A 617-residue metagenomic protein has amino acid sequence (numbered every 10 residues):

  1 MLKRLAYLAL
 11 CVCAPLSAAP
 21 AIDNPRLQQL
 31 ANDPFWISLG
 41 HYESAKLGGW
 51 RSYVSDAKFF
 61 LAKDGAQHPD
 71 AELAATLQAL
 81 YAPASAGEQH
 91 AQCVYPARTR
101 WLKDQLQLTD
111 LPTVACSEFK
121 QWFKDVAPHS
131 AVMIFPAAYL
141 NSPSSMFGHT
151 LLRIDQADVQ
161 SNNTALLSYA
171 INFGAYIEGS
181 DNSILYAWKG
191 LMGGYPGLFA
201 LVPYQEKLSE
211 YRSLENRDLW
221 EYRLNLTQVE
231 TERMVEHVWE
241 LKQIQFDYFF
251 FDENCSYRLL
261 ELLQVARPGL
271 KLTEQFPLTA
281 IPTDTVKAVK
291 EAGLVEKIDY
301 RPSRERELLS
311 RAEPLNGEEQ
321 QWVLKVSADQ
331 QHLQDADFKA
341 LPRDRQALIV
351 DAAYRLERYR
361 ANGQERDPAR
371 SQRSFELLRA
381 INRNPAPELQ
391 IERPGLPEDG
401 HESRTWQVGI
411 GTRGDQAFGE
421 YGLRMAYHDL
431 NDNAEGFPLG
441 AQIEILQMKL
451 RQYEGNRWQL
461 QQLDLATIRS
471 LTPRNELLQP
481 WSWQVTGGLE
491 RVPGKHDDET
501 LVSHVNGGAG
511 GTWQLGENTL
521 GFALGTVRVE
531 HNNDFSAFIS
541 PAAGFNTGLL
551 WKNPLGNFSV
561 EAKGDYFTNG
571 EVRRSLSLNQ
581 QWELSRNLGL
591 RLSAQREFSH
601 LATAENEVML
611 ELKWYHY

Functional and structural regions predicted by a protein language model:
G49-A127: Low-complexity, highly charged intrinsically disordered N-terminal segments that act as targeting/localization
A127-L214, L423, Q452-Q459, L601-E605: Glycine-rich catalytic cores of cysteine/serine-nucleophile enzymes that process amide/ester linkages in cell-envelope
Y204-T279, E530-N533, W614: Active-site nucleophile-His-acid catalytic modules used for acyl/amide transfer and hydrolysis across diverse enzymes
D252, S256, Y300-E305, S310-P438: Outer-membrane beta-barrel initiation region
W406-V408, E444-L446, Q479-G487, T519-G525 (+5 more regions): Transmembrane beta-strands of outer-membrane beta-barrel proteins
I410-Q416, Y427-D429, Q447-N456, T467-L471 (+7 more regions): Transmembrane beta-strands of outer-membrane beta-barrel pores
L423, A604-Y617: Outer-membrane beta-barrel "beta-signal"
L430-G436, S470-L478, Q514-F522, W551-V560 (+2 more regions): Repeated loop/turn-to-beta-strand initiation elements of outer-membrane beta-barrel proteins
